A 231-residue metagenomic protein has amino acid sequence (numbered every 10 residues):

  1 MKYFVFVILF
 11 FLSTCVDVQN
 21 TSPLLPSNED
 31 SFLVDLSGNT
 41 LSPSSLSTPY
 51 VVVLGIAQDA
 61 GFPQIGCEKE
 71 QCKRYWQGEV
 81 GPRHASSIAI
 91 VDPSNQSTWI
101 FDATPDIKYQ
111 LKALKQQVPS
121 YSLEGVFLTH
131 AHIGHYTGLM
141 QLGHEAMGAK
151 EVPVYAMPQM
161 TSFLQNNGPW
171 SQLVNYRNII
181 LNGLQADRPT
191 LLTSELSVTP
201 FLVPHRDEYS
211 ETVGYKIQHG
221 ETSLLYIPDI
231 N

Functional and structural regions predicted by a protein language model:
M1-V7: Sec-dependent signal peptide recognition, specifically the positively charged N-region followed immediately by
L12-T14: C-terminal motif of bacterial Sec signal peptides marking the signal peptidase cleavage site
V16-V18: Bacterial signal peptide processing site
P26, D30-L114, L181-N231: Core dinuclear metal-dependent hydrolase active-site scaffold
A60, H132-G138, F163, R206: Active-site environment of divalent metal-dependent phosphoester hydrolases
H84, V91-Y155: Active-site metal-binding motif and surrounding structural segment of the metallo-beta-lactamase
Y121, G134, R177, S194-L196: Structured loop/turn residues at beta-strand edges in well-structured enzyme cores
Q159-G168: A short, active-site helix/loop in glycosyltransferases that binds the activated sugar's phosphate group
